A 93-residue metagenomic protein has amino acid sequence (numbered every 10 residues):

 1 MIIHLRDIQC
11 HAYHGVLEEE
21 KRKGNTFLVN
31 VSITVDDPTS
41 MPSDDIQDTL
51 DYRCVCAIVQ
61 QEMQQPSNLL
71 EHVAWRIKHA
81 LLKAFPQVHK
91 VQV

Functional and structural regions predicted by a protein language model:
M1-V93: N-terminal, polar/charged subdomain of small-to-medium soluble alpha/beta proteins
